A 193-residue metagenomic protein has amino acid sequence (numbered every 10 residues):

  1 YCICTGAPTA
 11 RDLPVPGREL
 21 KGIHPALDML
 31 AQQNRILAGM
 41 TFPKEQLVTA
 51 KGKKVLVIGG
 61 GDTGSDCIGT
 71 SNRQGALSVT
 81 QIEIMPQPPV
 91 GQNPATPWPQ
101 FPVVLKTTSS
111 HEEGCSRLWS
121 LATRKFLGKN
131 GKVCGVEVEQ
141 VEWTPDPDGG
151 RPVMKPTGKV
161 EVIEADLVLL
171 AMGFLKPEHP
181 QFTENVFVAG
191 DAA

Functional and structural regions predicted by a protein language model:
Y1-A193: Residues forming the flavin
